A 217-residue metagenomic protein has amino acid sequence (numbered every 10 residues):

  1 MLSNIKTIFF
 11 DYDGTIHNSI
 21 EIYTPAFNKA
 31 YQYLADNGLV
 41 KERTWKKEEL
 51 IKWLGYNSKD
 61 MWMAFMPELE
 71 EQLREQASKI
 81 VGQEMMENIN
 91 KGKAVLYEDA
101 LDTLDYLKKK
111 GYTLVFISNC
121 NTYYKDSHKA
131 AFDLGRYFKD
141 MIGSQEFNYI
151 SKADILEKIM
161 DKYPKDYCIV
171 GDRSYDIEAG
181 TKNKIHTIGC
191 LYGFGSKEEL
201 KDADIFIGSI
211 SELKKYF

Functional and structural regions predicted by a protein language model:
L2-S3, K110-Y112, D161-K165: Glycine-rich phosphate-binding loop signature in dinucleotide/nucleotide-binding domains
S3-E98, Y106: N-terminal helical cap/lid subdomain that shapes the substrate entry/recognition surface in HAD-like hydrolases
T7, I150-I177: Conserved Lys-Pro-Asp/Glu-containing loop-to-beta segment of HAD-superfamily phosphomonoesterases, centered on
T15, S118-C120: Conserved phosphate-coupling serine/threonine residues in phosphotransfer and NTP-handling enzymes
L50, L134-I150: A short, structured active-site edge motif that brings together acidic residues
E87-F116, D126, A153: Short, acidic loop-to-helix structural element flanking the phosphoryl-transfer center in phosphate-processing enzymes
L101-K108, M160, I177-T181: Surface-exposed amphipathic alpha-helices with a cationic face
V170-F206: Acidic, Mg2+-coordinating phosphoryl-transfer loop and its flanking beta/alpha structural elements, shared across
